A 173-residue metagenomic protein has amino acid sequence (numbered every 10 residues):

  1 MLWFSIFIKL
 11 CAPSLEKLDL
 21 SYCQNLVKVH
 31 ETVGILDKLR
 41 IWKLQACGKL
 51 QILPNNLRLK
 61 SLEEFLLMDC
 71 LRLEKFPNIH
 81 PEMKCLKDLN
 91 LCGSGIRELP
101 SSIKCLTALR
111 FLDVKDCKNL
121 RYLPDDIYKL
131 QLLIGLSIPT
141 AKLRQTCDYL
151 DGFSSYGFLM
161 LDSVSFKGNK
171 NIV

Functional and structural regions predicted by a protein language model:
M1-V173: Predominantly recognizes leucine-rich repeat
